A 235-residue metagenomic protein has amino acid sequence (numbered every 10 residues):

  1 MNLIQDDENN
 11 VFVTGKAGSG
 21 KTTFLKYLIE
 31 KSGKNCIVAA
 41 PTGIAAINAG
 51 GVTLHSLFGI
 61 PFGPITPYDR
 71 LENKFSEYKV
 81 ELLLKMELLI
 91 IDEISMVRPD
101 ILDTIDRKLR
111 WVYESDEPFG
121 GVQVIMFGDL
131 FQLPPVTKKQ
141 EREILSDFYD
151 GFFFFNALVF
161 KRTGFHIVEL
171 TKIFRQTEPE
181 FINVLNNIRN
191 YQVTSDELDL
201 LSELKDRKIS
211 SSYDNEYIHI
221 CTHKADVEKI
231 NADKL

Functional and structural regions predicted by a protein language model:
M1-L235: Conserved ATP-binding/catalytic motifs of P-loop helicase motor domains
